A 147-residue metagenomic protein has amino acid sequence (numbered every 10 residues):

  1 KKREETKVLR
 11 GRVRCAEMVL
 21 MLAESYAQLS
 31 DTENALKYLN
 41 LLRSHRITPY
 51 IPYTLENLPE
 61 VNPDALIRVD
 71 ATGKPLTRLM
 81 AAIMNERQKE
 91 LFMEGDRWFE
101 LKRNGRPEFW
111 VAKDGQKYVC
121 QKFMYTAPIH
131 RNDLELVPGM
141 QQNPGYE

Functional and structural regions predicted by a protein language model:
K1-E147: Acidic/polar-rich alpha-helix caps and helix-coil junctions
